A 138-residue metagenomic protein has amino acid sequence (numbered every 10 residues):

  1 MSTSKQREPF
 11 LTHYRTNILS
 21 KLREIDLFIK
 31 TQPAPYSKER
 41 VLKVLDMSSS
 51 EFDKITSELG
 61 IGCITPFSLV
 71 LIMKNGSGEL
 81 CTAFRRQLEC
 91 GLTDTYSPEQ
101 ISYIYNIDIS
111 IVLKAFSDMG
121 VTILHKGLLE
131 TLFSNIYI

Functional and structural regions predicted by a protein language model:
M1-P33: N-terminal intrinsically disordered, low-complexity, charged/polar
I18-K30, S77-C90: Short helix->loop/beta-hairpin flanking segments within DNA-binding domains
P35, L92-T95: Residue at a beta-strand N-cap/secondary-structure junction
K38, P98: Helix-turn-helix DNA-binding elements, focusing on the entry/boundary residues of the two helices that contact DNA
V41-L42, I101-S102: Short alpha-helical "recognition helix" segments of helix-turn-helix
F52-D53, V112: Helix-turn-helix DNA-binding helix
T56, G60-L88, S117-I138: Short helix-start
